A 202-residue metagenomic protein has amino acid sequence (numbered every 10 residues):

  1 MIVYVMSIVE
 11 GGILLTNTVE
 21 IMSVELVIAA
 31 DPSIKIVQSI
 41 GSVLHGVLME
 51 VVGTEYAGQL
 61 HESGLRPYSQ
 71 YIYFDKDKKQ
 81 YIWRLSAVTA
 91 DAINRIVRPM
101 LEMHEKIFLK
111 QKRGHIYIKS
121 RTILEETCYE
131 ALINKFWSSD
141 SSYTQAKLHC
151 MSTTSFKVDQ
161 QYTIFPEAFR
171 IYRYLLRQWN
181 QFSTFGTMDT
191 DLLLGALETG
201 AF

Functional and structural regions predicted by a protein language model:
I2-F202: RNA-interacting cores
